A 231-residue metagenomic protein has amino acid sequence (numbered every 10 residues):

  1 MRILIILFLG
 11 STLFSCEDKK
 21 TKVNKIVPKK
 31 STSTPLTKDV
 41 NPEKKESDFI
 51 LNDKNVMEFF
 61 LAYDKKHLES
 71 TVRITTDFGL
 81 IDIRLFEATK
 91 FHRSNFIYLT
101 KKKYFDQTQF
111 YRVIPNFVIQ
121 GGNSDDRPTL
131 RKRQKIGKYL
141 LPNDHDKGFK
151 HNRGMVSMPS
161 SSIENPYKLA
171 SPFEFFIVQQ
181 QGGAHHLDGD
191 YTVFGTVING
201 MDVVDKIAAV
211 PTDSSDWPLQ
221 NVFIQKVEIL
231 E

Functional and structural regions predicted by a protein language model:
M1-L4, D18: Positively charged n-region of N-terminal signal peptides that target proteins for export
L4-T12: Sec-dependent N-terminal signal peptides
C16-E231: Cyclophilin-like peptidyl-prolyl cis-trans isomerases
